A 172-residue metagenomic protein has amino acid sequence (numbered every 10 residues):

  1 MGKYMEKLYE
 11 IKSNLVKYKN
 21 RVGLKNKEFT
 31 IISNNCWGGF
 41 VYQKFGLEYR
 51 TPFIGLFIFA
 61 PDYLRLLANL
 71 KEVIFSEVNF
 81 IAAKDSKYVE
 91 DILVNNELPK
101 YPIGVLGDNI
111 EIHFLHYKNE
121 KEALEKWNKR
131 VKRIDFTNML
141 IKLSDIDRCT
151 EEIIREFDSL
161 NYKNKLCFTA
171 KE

Functional and structural regions predicted by a protein language model:
M1-G2, E172: Short intrinsically disordered, low-complexity coil segments enriched in acidic
G2-S13: Short hydrophobic helices that act as membrane-entry/anchoring signals
N14-K27, I32-E156, C167: Positively charged, amphipathic N-terminal segments that serve as targeting/anchoring signals
N164-E172: A generic structural motif
